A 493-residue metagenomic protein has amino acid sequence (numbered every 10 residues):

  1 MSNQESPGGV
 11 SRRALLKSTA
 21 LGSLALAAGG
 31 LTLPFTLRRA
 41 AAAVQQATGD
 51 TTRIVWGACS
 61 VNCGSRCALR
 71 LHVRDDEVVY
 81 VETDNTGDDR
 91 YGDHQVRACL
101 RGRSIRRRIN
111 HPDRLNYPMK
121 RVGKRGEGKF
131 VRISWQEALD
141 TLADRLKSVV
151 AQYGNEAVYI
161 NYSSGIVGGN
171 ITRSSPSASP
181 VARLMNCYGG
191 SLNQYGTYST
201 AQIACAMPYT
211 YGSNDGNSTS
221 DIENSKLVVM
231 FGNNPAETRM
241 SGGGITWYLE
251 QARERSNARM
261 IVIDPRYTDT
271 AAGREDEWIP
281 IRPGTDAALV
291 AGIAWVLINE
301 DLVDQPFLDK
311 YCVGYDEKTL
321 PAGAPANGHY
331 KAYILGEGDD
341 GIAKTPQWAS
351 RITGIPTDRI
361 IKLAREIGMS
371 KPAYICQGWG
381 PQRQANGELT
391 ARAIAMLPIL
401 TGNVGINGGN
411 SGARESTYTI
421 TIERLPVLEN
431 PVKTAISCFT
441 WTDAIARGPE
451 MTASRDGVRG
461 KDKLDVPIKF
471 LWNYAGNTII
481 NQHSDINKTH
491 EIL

Functional and structural regions predicted by a protein language model:
S2-L302, G328, K469, Y474-G476: N-terminal export/assembly segments and adjacent metallocofactor-ligating motifs of anaerobic energy-metabolism
W56-C59, L146-S148, N214-T219, Y248-E250 (+4 more regions): Generic recognition of flexible, low-complexity loop/linker segments
Y153-S163, Y195-S199, Q305-Y311, K362-A364 (+2 more regions): Short coil/turn segments at secondary-structure boundaries
N161-N170, W348-I352, G378-A385, S416-Y418 (+1 more regions): Conserved short loop/turn motifs at secondary-structure junctions
I222-E223, A272, I367-G368, D465 (+1 more regions): A short, aliphatic-rich alpha-helical micro-motif
R266-S370: Long, well-ordered, tryptophan-enriched scaffold segments
G341, D358, R365-L464: A glycine-rich, hydrophobic/aromatic-adjacent loop/helix-cap motif
I480-L493: Flexible, glycine/threonine-enriched loop-and-boundary segments that flank and lead into catalytic domains of large
